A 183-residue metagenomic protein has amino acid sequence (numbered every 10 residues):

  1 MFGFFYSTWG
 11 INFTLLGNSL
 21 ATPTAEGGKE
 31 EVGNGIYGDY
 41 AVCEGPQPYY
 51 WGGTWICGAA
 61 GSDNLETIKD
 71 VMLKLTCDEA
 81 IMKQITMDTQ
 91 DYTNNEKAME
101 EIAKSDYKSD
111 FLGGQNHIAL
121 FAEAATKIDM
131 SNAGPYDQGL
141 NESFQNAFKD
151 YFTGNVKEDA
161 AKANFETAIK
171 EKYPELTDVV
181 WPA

Functional and structural regions predicted by a protein language model:
M1-D70: Extracytoplasmic/periplasmic substrate-binding proteins
M1-F4, N146, D150-G154: Short helices/loops that flank or line small-molecule/ion binding pockets
G33-G38, T86-N146, D150, D178-A183: Long, aromatic- and glycine/proline-rich binding clefts that accommodate carbohydrate-like moieties
Q47-P48, G61-I68, A133-N141, E158 (+1 more regions): Solvent-exposed, acidic/flexible segments
T54-T93: Bilobed periplasmic-binding protein/Venus flytrap-like ligand-binding cleft at the lobe interface of extracytoplasmic
D70, S143-N146, N164, A168: Alpha-helical elements of Rossmann-like donor-binding domains used by nucleotide-donor carbohydrate transfer enzymes
D150-F165: Short, charged, surface-exposed loops that flank catalytic or proteolytic processing sites
I169-V179: Short arginine-rich
